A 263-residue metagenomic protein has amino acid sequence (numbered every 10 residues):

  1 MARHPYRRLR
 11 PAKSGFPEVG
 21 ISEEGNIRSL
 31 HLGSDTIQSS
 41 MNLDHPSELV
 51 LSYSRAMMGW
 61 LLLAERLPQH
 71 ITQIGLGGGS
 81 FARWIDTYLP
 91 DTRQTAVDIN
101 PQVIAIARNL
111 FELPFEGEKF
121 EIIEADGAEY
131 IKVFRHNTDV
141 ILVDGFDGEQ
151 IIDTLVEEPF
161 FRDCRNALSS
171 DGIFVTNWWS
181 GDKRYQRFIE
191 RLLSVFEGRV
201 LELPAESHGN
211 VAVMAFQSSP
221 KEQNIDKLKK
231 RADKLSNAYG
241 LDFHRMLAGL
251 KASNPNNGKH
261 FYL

Functional and structural regions predicted by a protein language model:
M1-E23, S29, I37-D44, S52 (+1 more regions): SAM/dcSAM-binding transferase cores
D35-S39, F146-E149, F174: A short, flexible beta-alpha/helix-coil linker loop
E48-A167: The AdoMet/dcAdoMet-binding core of the Class I SAM-like
D91-R93, G117-K119, D171, E197-R199 (+1 more regions): A generic structural signal for alpha->beta connector loops
I151, W178-D182, P204, P255-Y262: Alpha-helical subdomain
P159-E222: C-terminal substrate-binding/active-site "lid" region of AdoMet-derived donor-dependent transferases
